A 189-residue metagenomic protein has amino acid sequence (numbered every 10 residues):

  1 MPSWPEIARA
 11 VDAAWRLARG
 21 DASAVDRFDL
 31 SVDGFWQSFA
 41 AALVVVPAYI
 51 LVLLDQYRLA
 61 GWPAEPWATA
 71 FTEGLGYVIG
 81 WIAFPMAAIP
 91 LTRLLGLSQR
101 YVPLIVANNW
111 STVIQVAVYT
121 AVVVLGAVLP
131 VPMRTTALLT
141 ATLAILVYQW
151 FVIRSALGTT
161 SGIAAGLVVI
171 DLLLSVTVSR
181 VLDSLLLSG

Functional and structural regions predicted by a protein language model:
M1-V102: Selected alpha-helical membrane-embedding segments in polytopic membrane proteins
F35, V102, V106, V131 (+1 more regions): Membrane-water interface of alpha-helical transmembrane segments
V45-Q56, A88, Y119-V123, Q149 (+2 more regions): Structural signal for membrane-spanning alpha-helices in multi-pass inner-membrane proteins, emphasizing helix cores
P47-A48, T112-A117, L172-V178: Aromatic-anchored segments of alpha-helical transmembrane domains
E73, Y77, W81, P103-S111 (+3 more regions): Alpha-helical transmembrane segments of multi-pass membrane proteins, especially transporters and channels
I82-F84, N109-V128, S184-G189: C-terminal halves and exits of single transmembrane alpha-helices
A87, R100-Y101, V113, A117 (+2 more regions): Amphipathic alpha-helical interface surfaces
V123-G189: Terminal transmembrane helical module of multi-pass membrane proteins
